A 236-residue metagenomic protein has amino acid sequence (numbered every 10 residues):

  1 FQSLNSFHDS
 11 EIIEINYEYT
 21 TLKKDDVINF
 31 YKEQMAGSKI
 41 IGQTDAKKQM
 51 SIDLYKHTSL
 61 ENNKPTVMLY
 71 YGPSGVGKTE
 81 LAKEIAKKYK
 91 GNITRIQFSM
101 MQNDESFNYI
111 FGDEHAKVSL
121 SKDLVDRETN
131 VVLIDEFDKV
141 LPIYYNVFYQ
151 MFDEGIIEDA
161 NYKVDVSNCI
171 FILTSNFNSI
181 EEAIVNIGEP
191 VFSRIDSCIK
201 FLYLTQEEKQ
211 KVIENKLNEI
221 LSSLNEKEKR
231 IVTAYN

Functional and structural regions predicted by a protein language model:
F1-D25: Interdomain "pre-motor" coupling segment immediately N-terminal to P-loop NTPase/helicase cores
N16-D25, K39-I40, T44, E61 (+1 more regions): Conserved C-terminal "switch" segment of AAA+ ATPases
V27-T66: Pre-Walker A (pre-P-loop) alpha-helix and adjacent loop at the N terminus of AAA/AAA+ ATPase modules, a conserved
N63-I96: Walker A/P-loop
N63-K64, Y89, D104, V125-E128 (+2 more regions): Short loop/turn elements that form and flank the Walker-type P-loop nucleotide-binding site in RecA-like NTPase cores
G72, D135-E136: The Walker A (P-loop) glycine that initiates the GxxxxGKT/S ATP-binding motif of P-loop NTPases
K88-H115: AAA+/P-loop NTPase substrate/partner-engagement loops
A116-S119, E136-V147, F152-E208, E219-I220: Canonical AAA+ ATPase core
